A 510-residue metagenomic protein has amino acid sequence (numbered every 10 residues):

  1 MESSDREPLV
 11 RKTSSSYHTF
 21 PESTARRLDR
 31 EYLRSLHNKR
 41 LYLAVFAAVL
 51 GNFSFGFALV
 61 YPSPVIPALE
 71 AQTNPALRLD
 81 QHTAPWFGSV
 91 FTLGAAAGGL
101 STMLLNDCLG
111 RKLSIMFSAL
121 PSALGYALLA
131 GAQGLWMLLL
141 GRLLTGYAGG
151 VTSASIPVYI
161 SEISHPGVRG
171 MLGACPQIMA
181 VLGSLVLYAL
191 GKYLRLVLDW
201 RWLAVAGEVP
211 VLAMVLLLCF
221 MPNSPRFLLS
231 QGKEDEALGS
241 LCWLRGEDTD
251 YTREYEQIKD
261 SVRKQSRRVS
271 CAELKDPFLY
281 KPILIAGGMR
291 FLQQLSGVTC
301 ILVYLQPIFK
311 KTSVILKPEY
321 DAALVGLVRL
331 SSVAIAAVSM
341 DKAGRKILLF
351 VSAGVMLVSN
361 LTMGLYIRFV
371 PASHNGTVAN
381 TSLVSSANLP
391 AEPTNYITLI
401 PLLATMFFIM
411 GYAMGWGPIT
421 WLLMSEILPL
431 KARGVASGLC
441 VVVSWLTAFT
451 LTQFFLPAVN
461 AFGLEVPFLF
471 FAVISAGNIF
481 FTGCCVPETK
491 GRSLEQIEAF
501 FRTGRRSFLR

Functional and structural regions predicted by a protein language model:
E2-C242, R263-R510: Alpha-helical transmembrane bundle of multi-pass membrane proteins
W243-E247: The Skp1-binding helix-loop-helix core of N-terminal F-box domains in SCF E3 ubiquitin ligase adaptors
T249-R263: Short, well-structured alpha-helical segments
